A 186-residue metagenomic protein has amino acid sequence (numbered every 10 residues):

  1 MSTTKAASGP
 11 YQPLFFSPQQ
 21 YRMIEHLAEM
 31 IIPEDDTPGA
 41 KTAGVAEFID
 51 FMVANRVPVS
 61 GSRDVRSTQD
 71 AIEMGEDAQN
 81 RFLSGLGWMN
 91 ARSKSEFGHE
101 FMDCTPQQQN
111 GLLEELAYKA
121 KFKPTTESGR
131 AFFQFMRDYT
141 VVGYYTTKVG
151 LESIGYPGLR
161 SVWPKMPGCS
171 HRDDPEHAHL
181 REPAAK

Functional and structural regions predicted by a protein language model:
M1-A7, Y11-Q12, F16, T140-K186: Extended, aromatic/histidine-rich regions of cofactor-dependent oxidoreductases associated with respiratory
T4, P10, I24, A28-G129: Flexible, low-complexity segments enriched for small/polar residues
N110-S161: An amphipathic alpha-helical core segment
